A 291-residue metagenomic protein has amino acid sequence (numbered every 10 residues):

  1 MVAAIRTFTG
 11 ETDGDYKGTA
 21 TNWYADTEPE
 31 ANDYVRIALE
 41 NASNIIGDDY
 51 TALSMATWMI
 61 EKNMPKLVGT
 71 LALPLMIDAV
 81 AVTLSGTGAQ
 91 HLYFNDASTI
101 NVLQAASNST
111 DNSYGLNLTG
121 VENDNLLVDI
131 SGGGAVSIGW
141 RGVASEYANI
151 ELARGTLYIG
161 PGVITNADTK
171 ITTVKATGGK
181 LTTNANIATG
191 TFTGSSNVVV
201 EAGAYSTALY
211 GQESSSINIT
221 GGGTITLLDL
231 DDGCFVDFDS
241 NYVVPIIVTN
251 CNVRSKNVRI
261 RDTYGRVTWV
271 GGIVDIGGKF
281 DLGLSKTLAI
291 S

Functional and structural regions predicted by a protein language model:
M1-S291: Extracellular beta-sheet-rich ligand-binding/adhesion modules
